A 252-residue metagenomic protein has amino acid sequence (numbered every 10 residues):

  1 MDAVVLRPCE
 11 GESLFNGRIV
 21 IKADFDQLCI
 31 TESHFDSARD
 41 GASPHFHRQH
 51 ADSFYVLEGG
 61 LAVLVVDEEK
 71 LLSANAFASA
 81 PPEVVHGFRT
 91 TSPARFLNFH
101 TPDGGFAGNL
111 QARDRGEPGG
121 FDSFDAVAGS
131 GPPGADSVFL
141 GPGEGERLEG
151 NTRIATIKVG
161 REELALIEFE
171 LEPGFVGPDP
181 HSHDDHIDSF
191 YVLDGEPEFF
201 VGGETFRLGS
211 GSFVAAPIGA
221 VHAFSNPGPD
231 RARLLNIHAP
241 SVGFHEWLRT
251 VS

Functional and structural regions predicted by a protein language model:
M1-C29, S37, D114-A165, P173 (+1 more regions): A short, N-terminal "cap"/entry segment at the start of jelly-roll beta-barrel domains of the cupin/DSBH fold
L6, D67-E83, G203-G219: Short acidic-glycine-tyrosine-enriched beta hairpin
I21-D24, A42-R48, R89-T90, I157-V159 (+2 more regions): Short histidine-centered beta-strand/loop micro-motifs that create catalytic or ligand/metal-coordination sites
D26-L28, E68, E162, E196 (+1 more regions): Well-ordered beta-strand scaffold positions
T31-H47, G150-T152, I167-H183: Conserved short histidine dyad/triad with adjacent acidic residue
Q49-L61, D185-P197, G202: Glycine- and acidic-residue-biased ligand/ion/polar-headgroup-sensing regions
L57-E58, A74, S92, L193-D194 (+1 more regions): A cytosolic small-molecule/anion-sensing beta-strand core signal
A74, P82-A107, E162, I218-F244: Ligand-binding loop in jelly-roll beta-barrel domains
